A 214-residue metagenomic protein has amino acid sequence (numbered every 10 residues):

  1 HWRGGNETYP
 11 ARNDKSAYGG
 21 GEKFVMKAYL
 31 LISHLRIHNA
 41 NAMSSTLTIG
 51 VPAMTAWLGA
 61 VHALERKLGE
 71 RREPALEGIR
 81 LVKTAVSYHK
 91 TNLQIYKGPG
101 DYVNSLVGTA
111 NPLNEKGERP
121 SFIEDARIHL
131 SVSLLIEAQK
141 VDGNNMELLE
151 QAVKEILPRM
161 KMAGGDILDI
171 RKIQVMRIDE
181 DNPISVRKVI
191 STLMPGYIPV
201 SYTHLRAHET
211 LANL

Functional and structural regions predicted by a protein language model:
K15-V25: Short, Lys/Arg-enriched N-terminal segments with co-localized hydrophobic residues within the first ~10-30 amino acids
K27-P99: N-terminal ordered "arm"
L93-L134: A broadly used, surface-exposed interaction patch
D142-V153: Short, conserved charged micro-motifs
A163-S201: Extended repeat-based interaction scaffolds and adjacent low-complexity, acidic/S/T/P-biased segments that form broad
T203-T210: Conserved small/polar residues in nucleotide/adenosyl-binding loops
